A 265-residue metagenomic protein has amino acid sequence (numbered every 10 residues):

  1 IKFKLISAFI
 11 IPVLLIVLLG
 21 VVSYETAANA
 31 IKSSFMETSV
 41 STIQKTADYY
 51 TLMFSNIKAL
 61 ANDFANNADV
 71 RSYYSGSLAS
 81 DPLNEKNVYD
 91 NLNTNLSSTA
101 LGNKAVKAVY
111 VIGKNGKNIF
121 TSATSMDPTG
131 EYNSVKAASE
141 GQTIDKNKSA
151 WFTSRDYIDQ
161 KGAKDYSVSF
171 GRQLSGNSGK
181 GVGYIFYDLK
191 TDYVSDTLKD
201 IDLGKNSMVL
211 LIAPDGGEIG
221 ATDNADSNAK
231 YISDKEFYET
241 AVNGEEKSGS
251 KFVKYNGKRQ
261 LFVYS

Functional and structural regions predicted by a protein language model:
K2-L78: Juxtamembrane extracytoplasmic/periplasmic/luminal helical "stalk" adjacent to the first N-terminal
S34-F35, S80-N91: Signal-transducing coiled-coil linker helices
M53-S72, S97-N118, K146-S149, K199-G220 (+1 more regions): Short N-terminal helix-loop-first-beta-strand/juxtamembrane motif that initiates sensory/input modules
F54, E85-Y89, Y187: Solvent-exposed, acidic/flexible segments
S77-E85, S125-T129, A225: Short, flexible/disordered intra-domain loops and linkers
N91-L101, S178-K180, Y184-S227, E236: Solvent-exposed, extracytoplasmic
L101-A108, G113-L189, D196-T197, F252: Extracytoplasmic/periplasmic ligand-binding sensor regions of membrane-associated signaling proteins
L203, D215, N224-S265: Extracellular/periplasmic juxtamembrane segments that couple receptor/chemosensory ectodomains to their
